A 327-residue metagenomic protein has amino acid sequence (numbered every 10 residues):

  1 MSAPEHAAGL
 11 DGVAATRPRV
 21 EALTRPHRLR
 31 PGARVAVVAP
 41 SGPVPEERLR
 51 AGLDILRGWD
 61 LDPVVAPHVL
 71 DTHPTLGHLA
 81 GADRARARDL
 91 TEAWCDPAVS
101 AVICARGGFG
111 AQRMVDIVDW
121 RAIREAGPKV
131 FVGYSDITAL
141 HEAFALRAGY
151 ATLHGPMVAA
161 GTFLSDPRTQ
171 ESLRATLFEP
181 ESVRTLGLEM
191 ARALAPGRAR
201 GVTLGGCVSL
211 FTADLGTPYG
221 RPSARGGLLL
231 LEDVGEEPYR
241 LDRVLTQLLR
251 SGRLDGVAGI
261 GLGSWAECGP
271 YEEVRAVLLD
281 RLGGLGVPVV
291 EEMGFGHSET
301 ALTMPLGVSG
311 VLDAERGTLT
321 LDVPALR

Functional and structural regions predicted by a protein language model:
S2-A98: ATP/NTP phosphate-donor binding region
V37, V102, D136, F211 (+2 more regions): Buried hydrophobic positions in well-ordered alpha/beta secondary-structure cores of metabolic enzymes
P43-I55, R198, V202-V234: Conserved beta-alpha junction segments in alpha/beta enzyme cores
A101-I117: N-terminal glycine-rich "phosphate-gripper" loop used for MgATP/nucleotide binding and carboxylate activation
V118-A143, A151-M157, L285-V289: Short, acidic/small-residue loops that bind anionic groups at enzyme active sites
G149-T212, G216: Conserved anion/nucleotide-ligand pocket segment
Y219-V274: Internal helical hairpin/lid segments
L262-R327: ATP/nucleoside-binding phosphotransfer catalytic cores, i.e., glycine-rich phosphate-binding loops
